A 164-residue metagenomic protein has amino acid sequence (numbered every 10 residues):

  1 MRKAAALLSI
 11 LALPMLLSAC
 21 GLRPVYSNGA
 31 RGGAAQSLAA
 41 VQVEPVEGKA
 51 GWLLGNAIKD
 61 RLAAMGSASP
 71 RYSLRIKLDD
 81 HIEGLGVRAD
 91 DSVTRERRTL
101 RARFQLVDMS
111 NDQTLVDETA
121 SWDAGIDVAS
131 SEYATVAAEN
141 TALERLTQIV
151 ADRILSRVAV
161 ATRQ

Functional and structural regions predicted by a protein language model:
M1-S9: Bacterial N-terminal signal peptides that target proteins for export
M15-A19: C-terminal motif of bacterial Sec signal peptides marking the signal peptidase cleavage site
G21-P24: Bacterial signal peptide processing site
G29-K49: Post-signal peptide N-terminal segment of mature Sec-exported envelope proteins
V46-A57, V150: An acidic helix/loop motif centered on a single conserved Asp/Glu that marks catalytic or ligand-interacting sites
M65-R71, R75-T119, A124-T141: Surface-exposed short loop/turn segments
A134-Q164: C-terminal/domain-edge helix-coil "capping" segments
